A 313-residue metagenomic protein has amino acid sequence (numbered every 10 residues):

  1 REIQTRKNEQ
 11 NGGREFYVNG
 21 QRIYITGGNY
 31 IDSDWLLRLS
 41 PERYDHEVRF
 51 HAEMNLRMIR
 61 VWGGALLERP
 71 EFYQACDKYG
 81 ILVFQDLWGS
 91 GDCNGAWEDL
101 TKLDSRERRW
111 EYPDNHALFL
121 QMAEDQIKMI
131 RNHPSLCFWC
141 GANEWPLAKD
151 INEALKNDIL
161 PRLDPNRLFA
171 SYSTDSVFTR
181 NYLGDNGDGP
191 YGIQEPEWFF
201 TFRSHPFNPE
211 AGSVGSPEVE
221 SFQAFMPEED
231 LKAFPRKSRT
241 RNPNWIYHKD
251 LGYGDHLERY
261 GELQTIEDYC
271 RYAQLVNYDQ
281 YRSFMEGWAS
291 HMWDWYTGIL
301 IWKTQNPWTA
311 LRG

Functional and structural regions predicted by a protein language model:
R1-D92, Y112-F138, P243-D279: Active-site-adjacent substrate/metal-binding segments within catalytic domains of carbohydrate-active enzymes
T5, D32-S33, L66-R69, G91-C93 (+4 more regions): Flexible loop/turn segments at secondary-structure boundaries
I25-G28, I59-V61, V83-D86, F169-S171 (+2 more regions): Hydrophobic faces of well-ordered beta-strands that scaffold small-molecule active sites in alpha/beta enzyme cores
E53, R60, L120-R236: Active-site region of glycoside hydrolase catalytic domains
P70, H133, L163-D164, H291-W293: Acidic-histidine catalytic/liganding microenvironments
D92, G141-N143, P161-R180, A273 (+3 more regions): Aromatic-lined carbohydrate-recognition surfaces of secreted/lumenal glycan-active proteins
N94-D114: Short beta-alpha connecting loops at secondary-structure transitions that line or flank enzyme active sites
W139, E195-G313: Substrate-binding clefts and catalytic carboxylate motifs of secreted carbohydrate-active enzymes
